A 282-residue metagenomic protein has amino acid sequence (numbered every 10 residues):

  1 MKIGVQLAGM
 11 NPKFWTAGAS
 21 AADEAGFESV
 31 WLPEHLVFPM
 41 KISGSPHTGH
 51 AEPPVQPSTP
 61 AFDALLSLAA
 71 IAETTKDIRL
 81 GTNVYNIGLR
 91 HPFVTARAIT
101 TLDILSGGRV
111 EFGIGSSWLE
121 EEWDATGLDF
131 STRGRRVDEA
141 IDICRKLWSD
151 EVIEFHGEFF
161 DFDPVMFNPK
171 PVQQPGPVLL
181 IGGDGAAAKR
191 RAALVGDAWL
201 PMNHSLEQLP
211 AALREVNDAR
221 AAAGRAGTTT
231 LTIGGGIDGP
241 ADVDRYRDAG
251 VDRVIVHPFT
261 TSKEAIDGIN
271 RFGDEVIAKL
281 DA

Functional and structural regions predicted by a protein language model:
M1-A282: Active-site-adjacent structural elements that line small-molecule/cofactor binding pockets in enzymes
